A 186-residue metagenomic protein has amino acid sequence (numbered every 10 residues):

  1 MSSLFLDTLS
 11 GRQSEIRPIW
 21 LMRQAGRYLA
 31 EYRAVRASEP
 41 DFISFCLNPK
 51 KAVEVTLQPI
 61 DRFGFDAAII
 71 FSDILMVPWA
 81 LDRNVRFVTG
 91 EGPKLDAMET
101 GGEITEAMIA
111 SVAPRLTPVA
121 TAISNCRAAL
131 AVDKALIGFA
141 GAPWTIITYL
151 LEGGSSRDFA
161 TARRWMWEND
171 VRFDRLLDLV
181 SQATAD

Functional and structural regions predicted by a protein language model:
M1-A80: N-terminal basic, low-complexity leaders that serve as flexible interaction/assembly modules and, when applicable, as
R27, R83, A142: Gly/Ser/Thr-rich helix-start
R86-D186: Active-site-proximal, glycine-rich beta->alpha crossover segments in alpha/beta enzymes that shape flexible
